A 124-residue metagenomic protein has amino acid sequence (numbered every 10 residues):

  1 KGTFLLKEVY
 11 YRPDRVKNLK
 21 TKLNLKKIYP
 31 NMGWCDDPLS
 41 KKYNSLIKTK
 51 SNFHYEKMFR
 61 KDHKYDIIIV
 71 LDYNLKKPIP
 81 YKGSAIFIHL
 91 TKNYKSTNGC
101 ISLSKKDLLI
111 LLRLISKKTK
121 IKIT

Functional and structural regions predicted by a protein language model:
K1-N98, L108-T124: Cell wall/extracellular polymer interaction/catalysis modules
G99-L103: Extended catalytic/binding region for NAD+/ADP-ribose chemistry, centered on the ART fold
